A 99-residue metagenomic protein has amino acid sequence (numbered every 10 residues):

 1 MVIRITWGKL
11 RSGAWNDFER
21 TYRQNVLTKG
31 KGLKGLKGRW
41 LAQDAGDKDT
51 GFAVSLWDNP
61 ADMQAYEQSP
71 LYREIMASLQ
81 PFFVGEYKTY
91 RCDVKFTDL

Functional and structural regions predicted by a protein language model:
M1-G51, L56-Q68, V84-L99: Short S/T/G/P-rich N-terminal loop/turn motif that feeds into the first structured element of a domain
D47, A77-S78: N-terminal functional modules and adjacent low-complexity/disordered segments of proteins
R73-I75: A common structural junction motif
L79-F83: Short, conserved catalytic or adaptor-binding loops enriched in Gly and charged residues
